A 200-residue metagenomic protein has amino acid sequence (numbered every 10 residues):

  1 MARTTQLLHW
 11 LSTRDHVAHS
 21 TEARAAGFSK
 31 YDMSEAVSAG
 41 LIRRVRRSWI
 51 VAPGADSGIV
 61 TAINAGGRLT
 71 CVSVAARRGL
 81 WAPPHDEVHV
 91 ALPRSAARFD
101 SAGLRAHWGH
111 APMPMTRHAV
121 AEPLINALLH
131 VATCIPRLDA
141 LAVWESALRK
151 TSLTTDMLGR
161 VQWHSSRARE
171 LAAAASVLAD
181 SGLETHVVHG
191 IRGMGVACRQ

Functional and structural regions predicted by a protein language model:
M1-H164, L171: Short gly/ser-rich loop at a beta-strand->alpha-helix junction or flexible surface loop bordering the NTP-binding
T61-N64, E170-H186: A short, highly charged nucleic-acid-interacting micro-segment common to nuclease and nuclease-linked defense proteins
R137, H186-H189: Short, highly charged low-complexity linear segments
W163-R169, S181, M194: Histidine/lysine/aspartate-rich catalytic loop segments that bind and position anionic ligands
V188-H189, M194-Q200: A short acidic/basic microdomain associated with nuclease active sites
